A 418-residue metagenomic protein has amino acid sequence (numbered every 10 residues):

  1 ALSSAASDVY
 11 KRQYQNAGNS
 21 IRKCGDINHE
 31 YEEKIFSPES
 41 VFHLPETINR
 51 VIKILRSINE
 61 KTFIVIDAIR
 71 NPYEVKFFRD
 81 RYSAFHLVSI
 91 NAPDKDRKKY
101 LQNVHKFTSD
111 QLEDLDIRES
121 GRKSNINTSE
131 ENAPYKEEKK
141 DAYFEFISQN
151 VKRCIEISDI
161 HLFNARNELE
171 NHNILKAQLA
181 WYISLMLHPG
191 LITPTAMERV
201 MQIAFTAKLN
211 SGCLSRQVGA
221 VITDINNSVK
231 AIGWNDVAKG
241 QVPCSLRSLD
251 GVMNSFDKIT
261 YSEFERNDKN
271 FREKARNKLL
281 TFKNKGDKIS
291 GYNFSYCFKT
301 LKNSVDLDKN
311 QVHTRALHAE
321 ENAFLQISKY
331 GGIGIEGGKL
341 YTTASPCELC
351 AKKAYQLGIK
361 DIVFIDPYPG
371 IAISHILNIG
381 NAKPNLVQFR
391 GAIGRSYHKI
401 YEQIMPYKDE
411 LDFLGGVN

Functional and structural regions predicted by a protein language model:
A1-A6, Y10: Single conserved hydrophobic/aromatic residue that forms the stacking wall/gate of nucleotide- or nucleobase-binding
Y14-D80: Glycine-rich phosphate-binding loop used to anchor ATP phosphates in small-molecule kinases, encompassing both
D67-I69, Y82-H105: Conserved phosphate-donor/acceptor-positioning beta-strand/loop module used by diverse small-molecule
N103-L175: Small-molecule kinase domains that catalyze NTP-dependent phosphoryl transfer to phosphate-bearing small molecules
N167-Q202: Short, compositionally biased leader-like segments
I192-V218: Short, basic/aromatic recognition patches
V218-I232: Short beta-strand scaffold segments in enzyme catalytic cores
A231-K408: Zn2+-dependent cytidine deaminase-like catalytic core
